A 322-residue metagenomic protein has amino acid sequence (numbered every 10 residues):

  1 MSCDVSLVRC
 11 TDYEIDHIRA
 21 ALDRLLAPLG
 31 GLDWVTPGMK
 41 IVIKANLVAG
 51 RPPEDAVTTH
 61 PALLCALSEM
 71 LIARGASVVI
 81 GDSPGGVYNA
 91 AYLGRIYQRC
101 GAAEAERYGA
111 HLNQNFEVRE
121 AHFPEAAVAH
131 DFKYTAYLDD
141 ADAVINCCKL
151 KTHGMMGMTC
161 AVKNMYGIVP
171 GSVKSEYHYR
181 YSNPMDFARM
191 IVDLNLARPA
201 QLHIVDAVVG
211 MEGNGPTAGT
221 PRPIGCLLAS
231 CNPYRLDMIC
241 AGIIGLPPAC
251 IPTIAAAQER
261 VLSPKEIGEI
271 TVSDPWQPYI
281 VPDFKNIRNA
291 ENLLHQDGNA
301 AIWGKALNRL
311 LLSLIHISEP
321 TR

Functional and structural regions predicted by a protein language model:
M1-S318, R322: N-terminal and secondary-structure boundary signal
